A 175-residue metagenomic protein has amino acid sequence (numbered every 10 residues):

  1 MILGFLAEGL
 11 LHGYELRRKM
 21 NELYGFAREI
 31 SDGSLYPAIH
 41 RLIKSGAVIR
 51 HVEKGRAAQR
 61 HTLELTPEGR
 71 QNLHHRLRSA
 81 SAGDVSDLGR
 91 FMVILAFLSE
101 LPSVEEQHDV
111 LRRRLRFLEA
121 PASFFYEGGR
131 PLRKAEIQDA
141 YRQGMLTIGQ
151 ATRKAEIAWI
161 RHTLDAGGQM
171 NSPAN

Functional and structural regions predicted by a protein language model:
M1-S86: Basic helix-turn-helix/winged-helix DNA-binding cores and closely related short helical interaction motifs
S31, D84, V104-Q107, Q138-R142: Residue-level recognition of alpha-helical structural elements
S34, H61, D139-Q150: Alpha-helical scaffold segments that form or flank carboxylate-/histidine-based iron centers
H75-A120: Amphipathic alpha-helical dimerization/coiled-coil segments that flank or bridge DNA-binding/regulatory modules
H108, L115, E119-A122, G129 (+4 more regions): Heptad-repeat amphipathic alpha-helical coiled-coil interaction surface used for oligomerization/assembly
Y126-M145: Acidic interhelical loop/turn segments
A166-N175: Long amphipathic alpha-helical coiled-coil segments
